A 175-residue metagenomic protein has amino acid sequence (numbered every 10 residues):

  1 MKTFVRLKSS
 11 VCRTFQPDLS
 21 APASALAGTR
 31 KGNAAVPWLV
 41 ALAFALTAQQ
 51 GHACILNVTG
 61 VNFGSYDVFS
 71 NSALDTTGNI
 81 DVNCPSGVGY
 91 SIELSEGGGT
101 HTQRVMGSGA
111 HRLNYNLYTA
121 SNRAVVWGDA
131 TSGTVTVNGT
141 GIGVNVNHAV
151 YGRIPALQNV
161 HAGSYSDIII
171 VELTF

Functional and structural regions predicted by a protein language model:
M1-G32: N-terminal secretory signal peptides that target proteins for export/translocation
P37-T47: Bacterial N-terminal signal peptides
Q50-G109, T136-F175: N-terminal small/polar-rich segments of proteins
S95-G97, N116-A120: Predominantly extracellular/luminal cell-surface or secreted proteins
H111-Y115, A124-W127: Extracellular/luminal ectodomains and secreted, surface-exposed scaffolds of diverse proteins
N114-L117, A149-Y151: Ordered hydrophobic segments in well-structured contexts
N122, G128-G143: Extracellular beta-sheet repeat scaffolds used for adhesion and glycan interaction
